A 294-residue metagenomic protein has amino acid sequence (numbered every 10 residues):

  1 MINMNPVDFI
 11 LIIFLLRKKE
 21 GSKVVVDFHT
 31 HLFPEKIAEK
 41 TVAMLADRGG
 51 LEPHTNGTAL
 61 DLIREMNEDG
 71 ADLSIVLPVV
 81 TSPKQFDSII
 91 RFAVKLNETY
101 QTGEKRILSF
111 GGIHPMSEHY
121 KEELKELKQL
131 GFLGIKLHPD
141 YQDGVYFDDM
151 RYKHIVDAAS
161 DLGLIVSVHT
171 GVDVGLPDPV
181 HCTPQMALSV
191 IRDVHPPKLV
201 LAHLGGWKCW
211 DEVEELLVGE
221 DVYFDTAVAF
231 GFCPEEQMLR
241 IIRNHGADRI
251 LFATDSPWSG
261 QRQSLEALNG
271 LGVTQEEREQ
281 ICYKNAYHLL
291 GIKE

Functional and structural regions predicted by a protein language model:
N5-P6, E20, D72-L73, T81-S167 (+2 more regions): Active-site gating/metal-coordination segments in enzymes
V7-H31, E35-L73, N244-R249, R262-E294: Mid-to-C-terminal alpha-helical segments outside catalytic/metal-binding sites
V25-F28, L77, F110-G111, L199-H203 (+2 more regions): Active-site neighborhood of phospho(di)ester-bond hydrolases with catalytic His/Asp-centered motifs
F33-K36, T81-K84, P115-H119, D140-D143 (+4 more regions): Active-site environment of divalent metal-dependent phosphoester hydrolases
K40-H54, L77-V79, V172, H195-P196 (+1 more regions): Acidic/glycine-enriched edge-of-secondary-structure segments
D61-E65, I89-N97, E123-L127, R151-I155 (+4 more regions): A general structural detector for well-ordered alpha-helical segments in enzyme core domains, enriched
T99-R106, D193-P197, V218-D221, H245 (+1 more regions): Short helix-capping segments at alpha-helix termini
L133-G134, Y146-L251: Catalytic pocket-lining loop regions of alpha/beta-barrel enzymes, especially the amidohydrolase/enolase/GH5 lineages
